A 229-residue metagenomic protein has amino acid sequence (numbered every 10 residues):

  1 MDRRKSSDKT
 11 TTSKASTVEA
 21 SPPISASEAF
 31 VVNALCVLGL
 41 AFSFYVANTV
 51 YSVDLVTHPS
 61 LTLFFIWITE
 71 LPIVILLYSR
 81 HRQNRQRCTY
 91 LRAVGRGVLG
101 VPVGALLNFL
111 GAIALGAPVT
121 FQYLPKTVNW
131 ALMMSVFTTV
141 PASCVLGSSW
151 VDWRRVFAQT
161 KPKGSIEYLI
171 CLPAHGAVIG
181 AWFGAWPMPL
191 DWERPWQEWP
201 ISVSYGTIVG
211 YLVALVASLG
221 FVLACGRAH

Functional and structural regions predicted by a protein language model:
M1-V74: N-terminal topogenic module of multi-pass integral membrane proteins
D8-K14, A41, T69-R80, Y123 (+1 more regions): Hydrophobic alpha-helical transmembrane segments
P22-N33, Y90-P102: Alpha-helical transmembrane segments of integral membrane proteins, especially early/N-terminal helices
S27, F42-F64, S79-G95, N108-A131 (+2 more regions): Membrane-lumen (extracellular) interface motif
I75-H81, P141-W150, L215-H229: Transmembrane-helix exit/juxtamembrane "anchor" motif
G100-A105, S135, T139, Y168-F183 (+2 more regions): Alpha-helical transmembrane segments of multi-pass membrane proteins
L107-L169: Membrane-proximal helix-loop-helix units in multi-pass membrane proteins
V156, P162-W196, S204: Amphipathic alpha-helical packing elements
